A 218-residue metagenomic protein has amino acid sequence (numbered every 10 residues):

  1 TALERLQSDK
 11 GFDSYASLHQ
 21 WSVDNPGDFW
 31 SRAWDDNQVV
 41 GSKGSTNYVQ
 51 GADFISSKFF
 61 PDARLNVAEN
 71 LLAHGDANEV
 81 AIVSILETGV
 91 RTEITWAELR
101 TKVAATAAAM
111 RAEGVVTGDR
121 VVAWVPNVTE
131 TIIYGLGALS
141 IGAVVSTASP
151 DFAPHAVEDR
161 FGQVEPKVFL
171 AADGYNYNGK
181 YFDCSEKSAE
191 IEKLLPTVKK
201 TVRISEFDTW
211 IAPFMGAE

Functional and structural regions predicted by a protein language model:
T1-S57: N-terminal amphipathic, basic-rich helices that act as targeting or association modules
S17-W21, I82-L136, A153-E158, T209-G216: Conserved AMP-binding/adenylate-forming core of the ANL superfamily
V23, S31-G44, P61-V83: A short N-terminal helical cap/helix-turn-helix that marks the beginning of AMP-binding/adenylate-forming
T88, A171-E218: ANL superfamily adenylate-forming
D119, K167, K199: Conserved acidic residues
G135, S146-T147, F152-L194: Conserved ATP-dependent adenylate/AMP-binding module captured primarily in the ANL superfamily
G142: Structured binding elements
